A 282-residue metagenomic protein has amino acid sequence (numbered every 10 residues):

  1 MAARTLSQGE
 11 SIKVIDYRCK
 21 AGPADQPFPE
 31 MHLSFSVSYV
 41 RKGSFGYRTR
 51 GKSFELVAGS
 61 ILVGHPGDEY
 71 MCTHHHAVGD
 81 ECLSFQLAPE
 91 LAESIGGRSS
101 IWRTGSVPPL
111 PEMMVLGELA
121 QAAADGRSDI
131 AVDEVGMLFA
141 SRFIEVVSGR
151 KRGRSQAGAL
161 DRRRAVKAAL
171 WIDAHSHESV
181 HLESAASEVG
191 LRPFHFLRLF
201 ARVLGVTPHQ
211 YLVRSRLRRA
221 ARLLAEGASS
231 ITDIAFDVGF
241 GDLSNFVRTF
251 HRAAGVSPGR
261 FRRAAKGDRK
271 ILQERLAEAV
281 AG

Functional and structural regions predicted by a protein language model:
M1-I101: N-terminal regulatory/effector-sensing and dimerization cores that precede helix-turn-helix DNA-binding domains
V40, I172-S176, L224: Short helix-to-turn junction characteristic of helix-turn-helix DNA-binding domains, especially the helix
G46, S179, Y211, A228-S229: Residue at a beta-strand N-cap/secondary-structure junction
S99-M113, Q121-V189, R202-R214: Short, Lys/Arg-enriched, Trp-marked, Pro/Gly-tolerant hinge/linker segments that flank
L170-D173, E178-R218, A235-A264: Basic/polar phosphate-binding segments, predominantly the helix-turn-helix DNA-binding elements of transcriptional
R222-S229, D237, R248-G282: …primarily DNA-binding HTH/wHTH and HhH modules…
